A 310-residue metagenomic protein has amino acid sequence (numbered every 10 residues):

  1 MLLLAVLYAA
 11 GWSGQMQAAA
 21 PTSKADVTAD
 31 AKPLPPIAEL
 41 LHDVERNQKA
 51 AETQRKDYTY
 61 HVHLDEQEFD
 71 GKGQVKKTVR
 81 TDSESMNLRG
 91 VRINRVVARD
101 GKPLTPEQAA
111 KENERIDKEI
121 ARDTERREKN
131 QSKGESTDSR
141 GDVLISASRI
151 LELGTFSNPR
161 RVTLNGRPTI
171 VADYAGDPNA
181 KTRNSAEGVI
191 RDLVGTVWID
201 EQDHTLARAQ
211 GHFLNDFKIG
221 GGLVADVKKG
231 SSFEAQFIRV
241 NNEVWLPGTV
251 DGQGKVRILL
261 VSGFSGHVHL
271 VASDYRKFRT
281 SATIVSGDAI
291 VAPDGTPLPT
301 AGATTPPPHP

Functional and structural regions predicted by a protein language model:
M1-Q17: Sec-dependent N-terminal signal peptides
A19-V194, E201-R208, H212-S231, Q236-T249 (+1 more regions): Structured extracytoplasmic
